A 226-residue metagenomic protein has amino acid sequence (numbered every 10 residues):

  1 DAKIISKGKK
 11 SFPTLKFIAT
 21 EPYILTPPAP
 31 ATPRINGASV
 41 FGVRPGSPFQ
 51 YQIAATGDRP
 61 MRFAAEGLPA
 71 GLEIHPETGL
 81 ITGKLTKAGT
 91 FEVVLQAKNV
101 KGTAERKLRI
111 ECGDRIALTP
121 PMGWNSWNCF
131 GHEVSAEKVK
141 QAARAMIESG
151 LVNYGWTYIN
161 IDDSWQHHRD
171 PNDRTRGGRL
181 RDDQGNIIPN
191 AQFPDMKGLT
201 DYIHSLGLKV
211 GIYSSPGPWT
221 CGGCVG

Functional and structural regions predicted by a protein language model:
F17-P33: Proline/serine/threonine-rich low-complexity linkers at boundaries of modular beta-sandwich domains
P33-P60: Solvent-exposed, low-complexity, repeat-rich "mucin-like" stalks and linkers
R59, G67-I74: Short, solvent-exposed loop/linker segments at beta-strand-coil boundaries, enriched for Pro/Gly and Ser/Thr
G71-K87: Strand-loop-strand motifs at the edges of beta-sheets in extracellular beta-sandwich domains
K98-G102: Short, solvent-exposed loop/turn segments at the edges of extracellular beta-sandwich modules
E111-K138: An acidic-aromatic substrate-binding cleft motif
N128, A142, M146-G226: Aromatic-lined carbohydrate-binding/catalytic grooves of carbohydrate-active enzymes
